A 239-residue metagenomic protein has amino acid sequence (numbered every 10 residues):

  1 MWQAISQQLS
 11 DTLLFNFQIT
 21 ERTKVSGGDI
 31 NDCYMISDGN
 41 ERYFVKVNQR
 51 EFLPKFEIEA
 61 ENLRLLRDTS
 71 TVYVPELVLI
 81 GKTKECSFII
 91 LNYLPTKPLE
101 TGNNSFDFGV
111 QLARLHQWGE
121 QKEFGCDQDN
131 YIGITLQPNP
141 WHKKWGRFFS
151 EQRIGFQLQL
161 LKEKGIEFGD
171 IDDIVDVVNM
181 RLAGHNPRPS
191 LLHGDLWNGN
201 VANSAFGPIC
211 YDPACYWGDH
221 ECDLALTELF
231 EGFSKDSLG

Functional and structural regions predicted by a protein language model:
M1-L13, P95, E120-L191: An alpha-helical support segment within catalytic cores of ATP-dependent transferases
W2-Q3, A60, K235-L238: Short, surface-exposed alpha-helical segments at coil->helix boundaries
N16-K24: Conserved N-terminal boundary motif of the eukaryotic protein kinase catalytic domain
Q18, D29, Y73, L192 (+1 more regions): Short beta-strand or tight-loop elements that sit immediately N-terminal to catalytic metal-binding acidic residues
T20, Y73-V78, Y211, A225: A short, local hydrophobic-aromatic micro-motif
T23-K143, R147: ATP-binding pocket architecture of kinase catalytic cores
C33, A60, Y93, G194-L196 (+2 more regions): Generic detector of well-ordered alpha-helical packing
P138-S150, Q159, R188-L191, N198 (+1 more regions): Active-site Asp-x-Gly
